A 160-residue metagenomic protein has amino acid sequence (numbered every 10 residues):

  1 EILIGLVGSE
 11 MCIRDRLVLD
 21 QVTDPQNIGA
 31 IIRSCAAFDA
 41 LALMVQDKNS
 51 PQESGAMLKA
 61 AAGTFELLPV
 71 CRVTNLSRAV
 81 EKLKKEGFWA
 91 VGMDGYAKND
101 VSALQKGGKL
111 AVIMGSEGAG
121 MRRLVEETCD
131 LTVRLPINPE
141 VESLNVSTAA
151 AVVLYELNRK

Functional and structural regions predicted by a protein language model:
E1-G8, C12-I13: Single conserved hydrophobic/aromatic residue that forms the stacking wall/gate of nucleotide- or nucleobase-binding
R14-A62: Hydrophobic, well-structured mid-protein blocks that either form specific transmembrane helices
D20, Q46-D47, L68, T74 (+3 more regions): Short beta->alpha connector loops at strand-helix junctions that form conserved, small/polar/Pro-enriched
T23-I31, N75, L144-A149: Amphipathic alpha-helical repeat scaffolds
A36-A37, L58-T64, R123-K160: Structured adenosyl-cofactor binding patch, chiefly the S-adenosyl-L-methionine
A40, G95, A103, I137 (+1 more regions): Short, conserved catalytic or interaction motifs in soluble domains
L41-N99: Histidine/lysine/aspartate-rich catalytic loop segments that bind and position anionic ligands
